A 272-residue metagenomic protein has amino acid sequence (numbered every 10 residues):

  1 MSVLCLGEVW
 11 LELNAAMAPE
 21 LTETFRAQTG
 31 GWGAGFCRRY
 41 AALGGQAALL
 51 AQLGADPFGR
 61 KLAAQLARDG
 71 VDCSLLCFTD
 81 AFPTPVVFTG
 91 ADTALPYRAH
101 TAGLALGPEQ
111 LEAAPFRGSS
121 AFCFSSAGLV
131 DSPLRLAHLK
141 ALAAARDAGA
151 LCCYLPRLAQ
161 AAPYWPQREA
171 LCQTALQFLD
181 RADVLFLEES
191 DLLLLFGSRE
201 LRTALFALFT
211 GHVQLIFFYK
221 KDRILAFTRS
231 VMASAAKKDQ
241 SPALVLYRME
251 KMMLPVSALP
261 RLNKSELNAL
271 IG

Functional and structural regions predicted by a protein language model:
M1-V71, N263-G272: Glycine-rich phosphate/adenosyl-contacting loop at the front of the ribokinase-like
L21-G30, L205, S230-K237: Short pre-catalytic strand/loop immediately N-terminal to key active-site residues, enriched for Gly-Thr
C37-R39, G45, S230-L259: Short, small-residue alpha-helix embedded
Q46-S126: Conserved N-terminal subdomain of the carbohydrate kinase-like
G128, L158-Q160, D191: Active-site-proximal loop/turn and secondary-structure-junction residues that shape catalytic pockets, frequently
A137-A148, Q173-R181: Catalytic-core regions built around general acid/base machinery
G149-P156: Short beta-strand/loop segments at the ligand-binding rim of alpha/beta enzyme cores
A162-R229, M249, P260-N263, L267: Conserved phosphate/ATP/ADP-binding segment of small-molecule kinases
